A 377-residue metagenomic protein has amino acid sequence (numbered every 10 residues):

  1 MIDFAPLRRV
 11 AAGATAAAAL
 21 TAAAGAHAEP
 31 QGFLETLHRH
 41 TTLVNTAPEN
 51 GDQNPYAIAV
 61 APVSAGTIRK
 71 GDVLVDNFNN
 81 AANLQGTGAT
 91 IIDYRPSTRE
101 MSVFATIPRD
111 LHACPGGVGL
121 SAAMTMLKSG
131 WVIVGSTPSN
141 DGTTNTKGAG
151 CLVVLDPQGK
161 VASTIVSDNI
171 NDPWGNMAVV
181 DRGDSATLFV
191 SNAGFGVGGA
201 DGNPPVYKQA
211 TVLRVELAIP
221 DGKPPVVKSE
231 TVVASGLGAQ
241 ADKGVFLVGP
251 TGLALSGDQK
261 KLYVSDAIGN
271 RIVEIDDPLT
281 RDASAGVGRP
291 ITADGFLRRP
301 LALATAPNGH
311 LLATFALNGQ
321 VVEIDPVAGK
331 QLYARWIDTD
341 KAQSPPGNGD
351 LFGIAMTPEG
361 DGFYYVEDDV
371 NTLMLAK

Functional and structural regions predicted by a protein language model:
I2-A12: Bacterial N-terminal signal peptides that target proteins for export
A23-G25: N-terminal signal peptide c-region/cleavage motif recognized by signal peptidases
P30-G51, P96-V118, V154-G175, A218 (+3 more regions): Surface-exposed loop and turn segments in beta-propeller and other repeat-based domains that flank or scaffold
A47-G71, G86, P108-V132, P138 (+6 more regions): Beta-rich, blade/repeat-based domains predominating in secreted/periplasmic proteins but also intracellular
F78-N80, S136-S139, K147, S191-G196 (+8 more regions): Short loop/turn segments immediately following the C-termini of beta-strands
N83, I91, L152, V197-G198 (+4 more regions): Structural signal for beta-propeller blades
G88-S97, K147-G159, Y207-A218: Beta-propeller blade signature
K260-K261, A267-R271, I291-I337: Loop/turn-rich, solvent-exposed surfaces of beta-rich toroidal or solenoidal domains
